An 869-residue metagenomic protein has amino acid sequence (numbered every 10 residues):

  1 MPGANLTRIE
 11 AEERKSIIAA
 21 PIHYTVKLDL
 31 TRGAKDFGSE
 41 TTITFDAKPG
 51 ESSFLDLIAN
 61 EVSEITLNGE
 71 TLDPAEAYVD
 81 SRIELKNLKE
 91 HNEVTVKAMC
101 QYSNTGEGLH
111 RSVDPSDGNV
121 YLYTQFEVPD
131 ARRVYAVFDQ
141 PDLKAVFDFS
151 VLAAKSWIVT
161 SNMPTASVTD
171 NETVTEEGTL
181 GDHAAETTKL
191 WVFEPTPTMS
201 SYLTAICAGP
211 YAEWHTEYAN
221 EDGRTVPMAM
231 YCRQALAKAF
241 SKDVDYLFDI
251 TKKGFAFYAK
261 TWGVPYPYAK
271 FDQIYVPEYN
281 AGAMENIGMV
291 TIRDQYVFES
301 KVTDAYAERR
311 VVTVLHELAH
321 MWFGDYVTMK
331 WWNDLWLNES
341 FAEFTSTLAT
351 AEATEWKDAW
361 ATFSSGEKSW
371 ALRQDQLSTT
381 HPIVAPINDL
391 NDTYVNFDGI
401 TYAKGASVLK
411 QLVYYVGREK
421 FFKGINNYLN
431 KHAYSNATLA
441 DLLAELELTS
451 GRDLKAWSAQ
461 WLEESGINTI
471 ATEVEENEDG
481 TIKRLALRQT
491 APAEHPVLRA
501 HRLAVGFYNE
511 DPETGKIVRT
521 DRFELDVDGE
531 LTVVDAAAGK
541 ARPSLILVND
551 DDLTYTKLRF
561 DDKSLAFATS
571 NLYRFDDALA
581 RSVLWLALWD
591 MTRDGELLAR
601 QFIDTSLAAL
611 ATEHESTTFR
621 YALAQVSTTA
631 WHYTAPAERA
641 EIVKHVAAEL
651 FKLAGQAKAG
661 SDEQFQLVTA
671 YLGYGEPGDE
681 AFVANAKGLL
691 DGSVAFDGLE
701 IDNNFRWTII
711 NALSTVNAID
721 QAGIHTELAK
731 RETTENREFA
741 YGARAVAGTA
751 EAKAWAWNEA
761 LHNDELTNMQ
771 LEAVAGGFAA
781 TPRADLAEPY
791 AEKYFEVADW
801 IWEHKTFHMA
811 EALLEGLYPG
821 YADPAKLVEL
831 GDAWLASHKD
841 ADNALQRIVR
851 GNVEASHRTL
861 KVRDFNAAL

Functional and structural regions predicted by a protein language model:
M1-G38, P115-Y121, P141, K455-A456: N-terminal, polar/Ser/Thr-rich
G3, Q125, S150-A153, I158 (+6 more regions): Non-catalytic accessory/interaction domains
I9-S16, K97-D148, G209-E217, D552-A578 (+1 more regions): Glycine/proline-rich low-complexity spacer/linker segments in large multi-domain proteins
F37-L55: Ligand-binding face of N-terminal immunoglobulin V-set domains in extracellular IgSF glycoproteins
S39, F126-P129, V137-L315, F344-T347 (+5 more regions): Hydrophobic helix-coil surface modules that form long, contiguous segments used for peptide/substrate interaction
S52-S53, L57-P115, A136-D139, H183-E186 (+1 more regions): A surface-exposed beta-strand-loop module
D56-E61, L143, P496-L503: Short coil-to-beta strand junction motifs in C2/discoidin
F193, D222-E494, Y621, T628-T629 (+4 more regions): Hydrophobic alpha-helical and helix-loop surface patches within well-folded domains that function as non-catalytic
